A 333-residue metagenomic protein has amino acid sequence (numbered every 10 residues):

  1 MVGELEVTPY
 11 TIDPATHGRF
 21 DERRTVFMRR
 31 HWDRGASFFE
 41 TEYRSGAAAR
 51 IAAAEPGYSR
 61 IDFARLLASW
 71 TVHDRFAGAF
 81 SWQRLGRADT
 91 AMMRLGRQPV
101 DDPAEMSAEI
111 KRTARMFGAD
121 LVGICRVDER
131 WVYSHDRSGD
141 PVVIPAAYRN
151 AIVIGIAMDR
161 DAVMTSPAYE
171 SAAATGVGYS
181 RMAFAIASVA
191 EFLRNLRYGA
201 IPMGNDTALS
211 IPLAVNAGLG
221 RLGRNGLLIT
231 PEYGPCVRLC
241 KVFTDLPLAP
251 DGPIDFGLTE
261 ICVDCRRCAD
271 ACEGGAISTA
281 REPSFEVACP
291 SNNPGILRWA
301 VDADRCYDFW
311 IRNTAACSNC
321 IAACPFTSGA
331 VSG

Functional and structural regions predicted by a protein language model:
M1-C125, Y148, A322, F326-G333: Iron-sulfur (Fe-S) cluster-binding modules
K111-R112, D120-S332: Catalytic cores of enzyme domains
